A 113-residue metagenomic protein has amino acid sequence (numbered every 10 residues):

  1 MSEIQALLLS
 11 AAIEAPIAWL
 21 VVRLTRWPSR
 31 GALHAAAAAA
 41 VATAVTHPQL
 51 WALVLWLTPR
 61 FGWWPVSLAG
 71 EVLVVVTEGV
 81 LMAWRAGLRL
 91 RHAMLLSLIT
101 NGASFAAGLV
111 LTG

Functional and structural regions predicted by a protein language model:
M1-G113: Juxtamembrane/disordered regions of integral membrane proteins
